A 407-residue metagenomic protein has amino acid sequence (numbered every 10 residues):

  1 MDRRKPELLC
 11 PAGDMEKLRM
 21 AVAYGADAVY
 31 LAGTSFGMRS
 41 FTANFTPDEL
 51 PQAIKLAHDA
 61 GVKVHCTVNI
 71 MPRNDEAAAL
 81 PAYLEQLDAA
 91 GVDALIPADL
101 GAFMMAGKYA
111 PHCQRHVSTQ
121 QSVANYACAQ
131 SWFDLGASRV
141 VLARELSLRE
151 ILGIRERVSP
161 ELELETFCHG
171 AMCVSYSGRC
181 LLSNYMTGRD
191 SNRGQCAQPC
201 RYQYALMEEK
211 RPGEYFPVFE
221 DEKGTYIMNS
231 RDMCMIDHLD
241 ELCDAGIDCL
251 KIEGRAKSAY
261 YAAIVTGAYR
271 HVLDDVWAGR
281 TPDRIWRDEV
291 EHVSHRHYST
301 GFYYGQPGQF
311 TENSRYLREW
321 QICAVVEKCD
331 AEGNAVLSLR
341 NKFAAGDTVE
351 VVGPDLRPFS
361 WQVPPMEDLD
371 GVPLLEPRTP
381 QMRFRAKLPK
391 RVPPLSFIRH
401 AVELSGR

Functional and structural regions predicted by a protein language model:
M1-A23, A28-L31, S35, I54 (+6 more regions): Surface-exposed amphipathic alpha-helical tracts and adjacent flexible/coil segments at the periphery of soluble enzymes
R39-H58: Glycine-rich, positively charged N-terminal anion/phosphate-binding segment
C66-T67, P97, V117-T119: Short beta-strand elements of ligand-binding domains
A78, C113-A124: Gly/Gly-Pro- and Ser/Thr-rich, intrinsically disordered tail segments characteristic of DNA damage-repair and tolerance
G101-A102: Alpha-helix capping/helix-boundary segments
A110: Conserved phosphotransfer cores of two-component systems
